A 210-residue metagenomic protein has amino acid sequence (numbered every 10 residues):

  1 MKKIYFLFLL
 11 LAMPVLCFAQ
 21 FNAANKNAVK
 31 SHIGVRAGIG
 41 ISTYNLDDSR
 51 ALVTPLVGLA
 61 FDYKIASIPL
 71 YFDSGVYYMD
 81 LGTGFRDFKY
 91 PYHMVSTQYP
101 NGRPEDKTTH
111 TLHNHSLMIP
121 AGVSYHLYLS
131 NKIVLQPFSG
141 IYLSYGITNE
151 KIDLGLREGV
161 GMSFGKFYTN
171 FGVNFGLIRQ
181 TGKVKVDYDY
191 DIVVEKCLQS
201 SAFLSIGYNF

Functional and structural regions predicted by a protein language model:
M1-V29, F210: Cleavable N-terminal export/targeting peptides
F18-G34, Y99, D189-V193, S200 (+1 more regions): Sec-dependent signal peptide cleavage junction
Q20-K64, N149, N209: Short glycine/proline- and aromatic-enriched beta-strand/turn motifs that initiate or cap beta-hairpins
V29-I33, A51-P55, H113-I119, I133 (+3 more regions): Residues that define the transmembrane beta-barrel architecture of outer-membrane proteins
T43-D48, P104-H110, Y145-I147, Y188-V194: Extracellular loop and loop/strand-boundary signature of outer-membrane beta-barrel proteins
D47-S49, G84-Y92, T181-K183: Outer-membrane beta-barrel and related beta-rich outer-membrane complex signature in Gram-negative bacteria
G58-E150, A202-F210: Gram-negative (and chloroplast) outer-membrane scaffold detector with strong preference for beta-barrel transmembrane
Y77-D80, G84-F85, K151-F210: Predominantly the C-terminal beta-signal and adjacent terminal strand-loop region of outer-membrane beta-barrel
